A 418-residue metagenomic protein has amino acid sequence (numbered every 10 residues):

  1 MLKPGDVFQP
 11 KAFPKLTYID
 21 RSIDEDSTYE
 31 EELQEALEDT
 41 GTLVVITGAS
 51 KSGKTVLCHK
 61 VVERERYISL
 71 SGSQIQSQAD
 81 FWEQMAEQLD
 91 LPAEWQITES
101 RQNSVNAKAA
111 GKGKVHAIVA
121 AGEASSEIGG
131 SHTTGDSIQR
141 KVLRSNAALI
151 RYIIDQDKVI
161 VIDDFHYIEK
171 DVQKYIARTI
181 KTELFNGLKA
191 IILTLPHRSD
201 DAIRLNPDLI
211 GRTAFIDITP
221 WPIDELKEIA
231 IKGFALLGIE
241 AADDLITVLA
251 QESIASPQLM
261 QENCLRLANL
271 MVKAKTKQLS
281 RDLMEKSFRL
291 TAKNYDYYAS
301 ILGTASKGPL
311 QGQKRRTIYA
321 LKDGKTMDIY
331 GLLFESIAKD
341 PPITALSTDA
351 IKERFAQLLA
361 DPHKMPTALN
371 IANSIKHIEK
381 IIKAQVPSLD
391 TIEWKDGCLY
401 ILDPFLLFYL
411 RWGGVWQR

Functional and structural regions predicted by a protein language model:
M1-T47, G122, Q385: A short, basic N-terminal segment
E31-I160, Y167-K170, M365-P366: P-loop NTPase nucleotide-binding core
E35-D39, I150-D155, I180-L188, P207-G211: Conserved catalytic network of the ASCE P-loop NTPase/AAA+ motor domain
L43-S50, Y167-I168, T182-N206: Sensor-1/coupling segment of RecA-like P-loop NTPase cores
Y67, R204-P220: A short helix-turn-beta junction within AAA+ P-loop NTPase domains corresponding to the substrate/partner-engaging
I218-I246, I254-N263: Conserved small helical "lid"/interfacial subdomain of P-loop NTPases
D243-A305: Amphipathic alpha-helical "lid/sensor" segments that cap RecA-like P-loop NTPase cores
L283-R418: C-terminal leucine-rich, beta-strand-based interaction scaffolds used for sensing/assembly
